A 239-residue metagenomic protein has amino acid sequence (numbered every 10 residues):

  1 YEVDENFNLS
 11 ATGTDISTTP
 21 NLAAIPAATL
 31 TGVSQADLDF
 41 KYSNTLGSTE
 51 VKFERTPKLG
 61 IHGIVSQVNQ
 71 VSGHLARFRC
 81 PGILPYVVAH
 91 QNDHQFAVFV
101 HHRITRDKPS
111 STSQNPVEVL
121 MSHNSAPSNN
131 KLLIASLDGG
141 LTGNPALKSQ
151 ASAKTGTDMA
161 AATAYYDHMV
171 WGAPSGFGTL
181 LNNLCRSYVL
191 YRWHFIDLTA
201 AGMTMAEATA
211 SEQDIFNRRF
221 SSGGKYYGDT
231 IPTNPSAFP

Functional and structural regions predicted by a protein language model:
Y1-V3, A97-I104, W193: Short hydrophobic/aromatic patches on beta-strands that form ligand-binding or substrate-lining surfaces
V3-S48, M203-A206, A210: Short, tryptophan-glycine- and acidic/Ser/Thr-enriched carbohydrate-recognition patches
T19-A23, K52, V65-F96, L181: Short surface loop/edge beta-strand patches of beta-sandwich-type extracellular domains that form ligand-contact sites
N44-K58, N115-N144: Glycan-recognition/cleft segments
I104-S110: Extended, low-complexity, turn-rich repeat/linker tracts enriched in Gly/Pro/Ser/Thr and Asp/Glu that occur
K131-T163: Extracellular carbohydrate recognition and processing domains and analogous Trp-centered ligand-binding platforms
T163-R186: Extracellular glycan-interaction patches encoded by glycine-rich segments
H194-P239: Extended recognition patches within non-cytosolic domains
